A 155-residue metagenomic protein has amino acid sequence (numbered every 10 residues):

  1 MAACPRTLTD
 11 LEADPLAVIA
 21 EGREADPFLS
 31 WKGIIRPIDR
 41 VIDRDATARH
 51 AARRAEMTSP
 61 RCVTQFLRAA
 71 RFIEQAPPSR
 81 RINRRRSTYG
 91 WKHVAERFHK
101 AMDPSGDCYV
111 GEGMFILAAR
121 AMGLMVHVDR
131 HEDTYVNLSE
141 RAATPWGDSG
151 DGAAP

Functional and structural regions predicted by a protein language model:
A2-R71: Intrinsically disordered, low-complexity serine/threonine- and proline-rich regulatory segments
C4-L11, I82-S87, M102, G111: A diffuse structural propensity rather than consistent per-protein peaks
L8, L124-P155: C-terminal engagement modules used by replication, chromatin/transcription, nuclear envelope/ESCRT, and ubiquitin
D26, R86, H131-D133: Sequence-level motif detector for i,i+2 pairs with an aromatic at +2
I42, R49, P60, F98-H99 (+3 more regions): Preference for intrinsically disordered or flexible, low-complexity segments and adjacent hinge/connector residues
E56-S87, K92-A101: Positively charged, polyanion-binding regions of nucleic-acid-associated proteins
A69, I73, F115, A119 (+1 more regions): Generic structural hydrophobic/aromatic packing signal, biased to beta-strands
H99-D129: Charge-enriched amphipathic alpha-helical scaffolds
